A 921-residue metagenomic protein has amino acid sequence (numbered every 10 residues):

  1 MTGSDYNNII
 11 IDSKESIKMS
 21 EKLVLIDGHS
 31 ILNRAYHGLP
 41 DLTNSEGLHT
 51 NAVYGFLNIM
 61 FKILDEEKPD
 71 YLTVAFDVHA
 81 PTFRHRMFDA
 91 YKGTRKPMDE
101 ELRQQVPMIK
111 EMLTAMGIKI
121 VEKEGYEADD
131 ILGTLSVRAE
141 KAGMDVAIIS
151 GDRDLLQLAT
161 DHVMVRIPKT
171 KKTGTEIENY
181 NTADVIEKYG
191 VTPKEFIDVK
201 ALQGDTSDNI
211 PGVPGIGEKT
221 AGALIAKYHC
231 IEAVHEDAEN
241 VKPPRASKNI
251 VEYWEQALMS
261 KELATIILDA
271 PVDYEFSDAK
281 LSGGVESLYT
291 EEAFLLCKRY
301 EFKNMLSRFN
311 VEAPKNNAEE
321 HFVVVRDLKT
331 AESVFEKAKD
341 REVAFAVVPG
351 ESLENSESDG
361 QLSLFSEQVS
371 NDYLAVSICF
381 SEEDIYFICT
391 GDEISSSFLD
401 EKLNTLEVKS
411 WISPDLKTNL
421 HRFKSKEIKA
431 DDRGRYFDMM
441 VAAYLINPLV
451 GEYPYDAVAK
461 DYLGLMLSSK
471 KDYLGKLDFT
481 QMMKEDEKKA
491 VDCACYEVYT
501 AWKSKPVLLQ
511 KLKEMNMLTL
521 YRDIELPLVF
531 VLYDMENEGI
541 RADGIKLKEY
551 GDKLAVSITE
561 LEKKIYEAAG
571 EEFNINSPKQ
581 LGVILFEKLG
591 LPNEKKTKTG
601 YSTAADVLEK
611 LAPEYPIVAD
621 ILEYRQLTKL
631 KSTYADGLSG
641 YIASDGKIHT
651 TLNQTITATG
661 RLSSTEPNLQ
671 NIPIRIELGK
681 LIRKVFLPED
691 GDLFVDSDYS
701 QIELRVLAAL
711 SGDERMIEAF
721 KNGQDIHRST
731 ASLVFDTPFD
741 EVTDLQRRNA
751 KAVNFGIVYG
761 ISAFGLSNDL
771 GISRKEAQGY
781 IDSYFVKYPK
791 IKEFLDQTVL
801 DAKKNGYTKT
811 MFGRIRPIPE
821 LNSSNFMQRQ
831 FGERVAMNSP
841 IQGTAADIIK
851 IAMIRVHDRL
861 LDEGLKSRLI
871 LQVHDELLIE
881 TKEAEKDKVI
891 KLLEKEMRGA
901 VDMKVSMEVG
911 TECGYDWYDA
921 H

Functional and structural regions predicted by a protein language model:
I10, S20, P40-N44, G93-V272: Extended two-metal-dependent nuclease catalytic cores across DNA- and RNA-processing enzymes
L23-V24, G28, R34-T73, D89-A90 (+4 more regions): Conserved RNase H-like, two-metal-ion catalytic cores of nucleic-acid enzymes
K172-K200, V369-E514, I524, V556 (+1 more regions): Active-site-proximal helix-loop-helix substrate-binding element of RNase H-like nuclease domains
Y253-G391, W411, G434, L477-E677 (+9 more regions): Conserved "right-hand" nucleotidyltransferase catalytic core of DNA-directed polymerases
S377-E382, I446-K476, C493-T500, Q654-P738: Function-dense linear segments that define catalytic or interfacial modules in macromolecule-processing proteins
Q481-M483, N537, H649-T650, Q654-T657 (+4 more regions): Conserved catalytic core of nucleic-acid polymerases
L512-I524, L528, I848, A852-V873 (+1 more regions): Active-site palm subdomain of RNA-directed nucleic acid polymerases
V556, E560-K563, E567-A619, V786-R834 (+2 more regions): C-terminal polymerase-core module
